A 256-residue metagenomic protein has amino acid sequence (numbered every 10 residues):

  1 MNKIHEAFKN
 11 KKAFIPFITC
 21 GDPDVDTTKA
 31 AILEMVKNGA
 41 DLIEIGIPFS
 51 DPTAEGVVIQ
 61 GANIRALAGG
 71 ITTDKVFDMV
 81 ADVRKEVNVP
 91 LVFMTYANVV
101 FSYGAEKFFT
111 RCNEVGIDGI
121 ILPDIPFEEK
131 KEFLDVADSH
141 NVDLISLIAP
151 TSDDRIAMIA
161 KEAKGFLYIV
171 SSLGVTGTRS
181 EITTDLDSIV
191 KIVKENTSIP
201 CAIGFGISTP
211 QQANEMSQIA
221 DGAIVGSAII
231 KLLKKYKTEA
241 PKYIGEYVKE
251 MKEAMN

Functional and structural regions predicted by a protein language model:
M1-A7, S50-I59, I71-A81, F101-K107 (+5 more regions): Active-site-adjacent beta->alpha loops and helix N-cap segments on the catalytic face of soluble alpha/beta enzymes
M1-I18, A81-R84, N256: N-terminal amphipathic alpha-helix/helix-capping segment at the start of soluble metabolic enzymes
F14-I18, I43-I45, L91-T95, I120-L122 (+4 more regions): Hydrophobic faces of well-ordered beta-strands that scaffold small-molecule active sites in alpha/beta enzyme cores
P16, M35, G46, C112 (+4 more regions): Conserved, mostly hydrophobic/aromatic
T19-D24, M94-F101, P126-F127, L147-T151 (+1 more regions): Glycine-rich beta-to-alpha transition loops that act as phosphate-gripper elements at the mouths of alpha/beta enzyme
V25-M35, T151-K161, I203, I207-A223: Catalytic cores of alpha/beta
A40-D51, I117-I121, P126-E129, S171-G177 (+2 more regions): Glycine-rich phosphate-binding active-site loops on the catalytic face of alpha/beta enzymes
V76, K191-I199, S208-N214, Q218-N256: Alpha/beta catalytic cores of nucleotide-metabolism and tRNA/nucleoside-modifying enzymes
